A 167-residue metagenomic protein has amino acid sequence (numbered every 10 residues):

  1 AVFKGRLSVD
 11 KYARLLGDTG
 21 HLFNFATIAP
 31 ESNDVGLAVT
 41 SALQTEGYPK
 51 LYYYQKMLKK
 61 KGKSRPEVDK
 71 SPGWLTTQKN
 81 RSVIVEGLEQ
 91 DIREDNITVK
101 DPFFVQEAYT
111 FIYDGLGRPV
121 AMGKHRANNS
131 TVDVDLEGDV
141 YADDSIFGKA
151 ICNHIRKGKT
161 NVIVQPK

Functional and structural regions predicted by a protein language model:
A1-V120: Mg2+-dependent endonuclease catalytic cores in nucleic-acid-processing enzymes, primarily RNase H-like
K100-K167: Charge-patterned, long linear interaction tracts outside catalytic cores
